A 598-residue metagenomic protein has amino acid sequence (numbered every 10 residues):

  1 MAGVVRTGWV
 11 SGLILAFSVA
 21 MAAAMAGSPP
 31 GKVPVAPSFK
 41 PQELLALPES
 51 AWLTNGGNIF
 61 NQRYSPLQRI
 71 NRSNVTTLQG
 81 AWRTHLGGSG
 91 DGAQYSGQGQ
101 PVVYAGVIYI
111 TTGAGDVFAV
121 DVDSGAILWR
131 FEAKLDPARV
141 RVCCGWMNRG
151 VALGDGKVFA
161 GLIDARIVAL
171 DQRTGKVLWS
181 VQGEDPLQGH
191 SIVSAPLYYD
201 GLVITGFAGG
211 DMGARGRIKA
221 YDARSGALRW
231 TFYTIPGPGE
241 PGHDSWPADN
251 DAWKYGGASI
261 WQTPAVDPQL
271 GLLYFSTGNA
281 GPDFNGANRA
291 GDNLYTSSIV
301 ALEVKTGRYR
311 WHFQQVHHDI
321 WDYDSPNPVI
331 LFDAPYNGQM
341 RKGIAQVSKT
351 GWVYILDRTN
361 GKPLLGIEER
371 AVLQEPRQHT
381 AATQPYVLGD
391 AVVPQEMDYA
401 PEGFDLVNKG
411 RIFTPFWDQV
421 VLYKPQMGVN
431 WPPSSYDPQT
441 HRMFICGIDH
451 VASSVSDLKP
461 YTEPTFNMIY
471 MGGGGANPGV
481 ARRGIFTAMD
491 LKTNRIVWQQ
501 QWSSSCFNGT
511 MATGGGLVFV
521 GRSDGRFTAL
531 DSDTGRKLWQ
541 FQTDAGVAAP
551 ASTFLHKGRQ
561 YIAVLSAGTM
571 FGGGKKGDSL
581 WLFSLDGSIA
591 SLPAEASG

Functional and structural regions predicted by a protein language model:
V10-A23: Bacterial N-terminal signal peptides
S28-A81, T234-P241, Y399-T414, G475-A476 (+1 more regions): Blade/loop signatures of beta-propeller domains
W52-G56, Q94-D116, R141-R166, S191-M212 (+8 more regions): Repeat-blade elements of multi-bladed beta-propeller folds
N61-E184, A512-T513: N-terminal cofactor/phosphate-binding cores enriched in small/glycine residues, especially glycine-rich loops such as
T84-Q100, R130-A152, S180-A195, M212 (+10 more regions): Extracytoplasmic beta-rich repeat domains
L170, G216-L228, D292-R308, D357-G361 (+2 more regions): Beta-propeller blade signature
D333, G447-D449, P478-R536: Loop/turn-rich, solvent-exposed surfaces of beta-rich toroidal or solenoidal domains
S552-G598: Blade-level signature of beta-propeller repeat domains, shared across WD40, Kelch, NHL, RCC1 and BNR/Asp-box propellers
